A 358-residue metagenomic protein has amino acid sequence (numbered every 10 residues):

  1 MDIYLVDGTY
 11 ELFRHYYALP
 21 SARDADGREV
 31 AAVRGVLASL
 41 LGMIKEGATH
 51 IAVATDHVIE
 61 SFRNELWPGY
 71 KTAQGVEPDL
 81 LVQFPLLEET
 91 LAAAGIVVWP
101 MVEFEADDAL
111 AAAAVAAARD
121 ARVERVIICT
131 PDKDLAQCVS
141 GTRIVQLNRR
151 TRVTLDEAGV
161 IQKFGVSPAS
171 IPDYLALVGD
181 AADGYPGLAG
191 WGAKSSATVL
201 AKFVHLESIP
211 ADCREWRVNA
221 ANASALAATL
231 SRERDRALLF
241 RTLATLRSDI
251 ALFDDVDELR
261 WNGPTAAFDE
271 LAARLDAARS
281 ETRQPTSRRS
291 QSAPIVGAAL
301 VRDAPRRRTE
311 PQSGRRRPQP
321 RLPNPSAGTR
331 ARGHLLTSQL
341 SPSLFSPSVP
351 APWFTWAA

Functional and structural regions predicted by a protein language model:
M1-V97, T151: Domain-level signal for Mg2+-assisted phosphodiester chemistry and nucleotide/NA-binding surfaces in nucleic-acid
L5-V6, I128-T130, A358: Short hydrophobic beta-strand that contains or immediately precedes a catalytic carboxylate
Y10-R14, D134, A358: Short acidic, Gly/Ser-rich segments with clustered Asp/Glu that frequently serve as metal-coordination loops in enzyme
A22-R23, T72-F253, A278: Extended two-metal-dependent nuclease catalytic cores across DNA- and RNA-processing enzymes
R232-E233, A237, T242-L300, L336 (+2 more regions): Low-complexity, acidic/Ser/Thr- and charged residue-rich accessory regions of DNA metabolism proteins
R288, P294, A298-A304, T309 (+3 more regions): Intrinsic, low-complexity polybasic segments
Q291, Q312, Q319, S326 (+2 more regions): A general signal for intrinsically disordered, low-complexity N-terminal leader regions
V349-A351, A357: Short amphipathic, helix-prone segments within low-complexity/disordered or flexible regions
